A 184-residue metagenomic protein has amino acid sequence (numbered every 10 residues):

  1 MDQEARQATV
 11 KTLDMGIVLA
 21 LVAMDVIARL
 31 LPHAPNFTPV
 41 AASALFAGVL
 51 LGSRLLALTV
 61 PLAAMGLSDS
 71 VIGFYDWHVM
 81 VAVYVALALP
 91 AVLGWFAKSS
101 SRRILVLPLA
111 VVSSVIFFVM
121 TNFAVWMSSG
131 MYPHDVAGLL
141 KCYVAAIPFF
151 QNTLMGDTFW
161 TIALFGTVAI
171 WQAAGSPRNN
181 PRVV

Functional and structural regions predicted by a protein language model:
D2-V49, L56: Hydrophobic transmembrane alpha-helices
M15-A20, L55-T59, M80-V85, L107-V111 (+1 more regions): Hydrophobic alpha-helical transmembrane segments
A23-V26, F46, L62-G66, A88 (+5 more regions): Residue-level signature of the transmembrane alpha-helical core of multi-pass small-molecule transporters
I27, A47-R54, L89-S101, T167-G175: Structural signal for the C-terminal ends of transmembrane alpha-helices and the immediately following loop
I27-T38, L62-A97: Interfacial aromatic-anchored transmembrane helix boundaries in multi-pass membrane proteins
V40-A44, W77-V83, L139-Y143: Non-cytosolic membrane-interface motifs at loop->transmembrane helix junctions
A44-L51, L55, V60, A64-I72: Interfacial loop at the N-terminal end of multi-pass membrane proteins
R102-A173, P177-R178, V184: Membrane-embedded alpha-helical hairpins and interfacial helices in multi-pass inner-membrane proteins
